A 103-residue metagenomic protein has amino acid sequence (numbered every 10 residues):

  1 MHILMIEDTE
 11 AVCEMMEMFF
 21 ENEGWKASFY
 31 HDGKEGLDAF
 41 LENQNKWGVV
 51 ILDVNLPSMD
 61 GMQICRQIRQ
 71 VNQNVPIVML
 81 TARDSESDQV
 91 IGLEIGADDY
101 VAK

Functional and structural regions predicted by a protein language model:
M1-K103: N-terminal/domain-start alpha-helical segments
